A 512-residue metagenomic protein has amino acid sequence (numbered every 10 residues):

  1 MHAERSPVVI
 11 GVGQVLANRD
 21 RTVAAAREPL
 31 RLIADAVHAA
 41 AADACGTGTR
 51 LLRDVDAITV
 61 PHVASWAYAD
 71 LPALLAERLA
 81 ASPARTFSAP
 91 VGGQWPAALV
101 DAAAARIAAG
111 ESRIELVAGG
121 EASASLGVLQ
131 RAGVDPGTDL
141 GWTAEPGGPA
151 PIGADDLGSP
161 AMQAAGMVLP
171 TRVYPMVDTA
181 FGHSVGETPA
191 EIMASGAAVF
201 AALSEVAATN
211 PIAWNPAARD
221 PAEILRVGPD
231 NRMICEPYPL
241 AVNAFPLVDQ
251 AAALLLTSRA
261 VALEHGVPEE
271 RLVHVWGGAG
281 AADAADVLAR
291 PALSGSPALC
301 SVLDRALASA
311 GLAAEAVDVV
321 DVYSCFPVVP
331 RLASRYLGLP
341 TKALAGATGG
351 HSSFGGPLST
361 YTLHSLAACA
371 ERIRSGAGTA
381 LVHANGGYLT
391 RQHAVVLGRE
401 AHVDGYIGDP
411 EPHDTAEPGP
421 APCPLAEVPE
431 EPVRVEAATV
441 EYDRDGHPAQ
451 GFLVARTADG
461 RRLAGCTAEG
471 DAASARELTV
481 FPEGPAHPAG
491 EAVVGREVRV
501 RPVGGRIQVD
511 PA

Functional and structural regions predicted by a protein language model:
M1-P90, A104-S112, L116-V248, A252-L254 (+5 more regions): Conserved "HGTGT" condensation-loop signature of ketosynthase/thiolase-family condensing enzymes that catalyze
P96-A105: Conserved phosphate-binding catalytic cores of ATP/NTP-utilizing and phosphoryl-transfer enzymes
D101-A102, A292, L358-S365: Short, surface-exposed amphipathic charged segments that create phosphate/polyanion-binding patches used for binding
S112-R113, A377-T379: Nucleotide donor/acceptor-binding cores
V248-Q250, Y361, T390: Short, solvent-exposed loop/turn segments at the edges of secondary structure
F354-T362, R374-A377: A conserved active-site cap/scaffold subdomain adjacent to cofactor or substrate pockets
A367-R374: Oxidoreductase and adenylate-handling cofactor-binding alpha/beta cores
G387: Active-site capping/gating segments
